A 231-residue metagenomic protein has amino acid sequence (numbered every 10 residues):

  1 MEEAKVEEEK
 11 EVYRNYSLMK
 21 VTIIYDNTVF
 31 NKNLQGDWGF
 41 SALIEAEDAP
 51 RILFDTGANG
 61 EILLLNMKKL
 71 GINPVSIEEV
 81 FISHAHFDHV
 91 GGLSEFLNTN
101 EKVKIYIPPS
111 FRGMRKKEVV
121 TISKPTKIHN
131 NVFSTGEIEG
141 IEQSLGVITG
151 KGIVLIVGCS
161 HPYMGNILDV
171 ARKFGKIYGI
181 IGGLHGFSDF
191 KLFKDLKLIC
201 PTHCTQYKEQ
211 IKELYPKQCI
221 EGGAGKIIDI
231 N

Functional and structural regions predicted by a protein language model:
M1-A49, T121-E137, G223-A224, I228-I230: Zn-dependent metallo-beta-lactamase
K20-L65, K69, Q143-V157: Conserved beta-strand hairpin/beta-sheet module of binuclear metal-dependent hydrolase folds, prominently
I24-T28, T56-A58, A85, S110 (+4 more regions): Active-site metal-binding loops of divalent metal-dependent hydrolases
E45, V120-F174: Catalytic core of the metallo-beta-lactamase
E45-P50, N73-E79, I148-I153, G175-I177 (+1 more regions): Short, surface-exposed connector motifs at secondary-structure boundaries
E61-Y106, R172-G179, L198: Active-site metal-binding motif and surrounding structural segment of the metallo-beta-lactamase
H86-G92, I153, C159-N231: Cap/insert and terminal regions of metallo-dependent hydrolase folds
E95, E101-I105, P109-K124, I128-N130: The feature marks the mature, well-folded catalytic cores of soluble enzymes
